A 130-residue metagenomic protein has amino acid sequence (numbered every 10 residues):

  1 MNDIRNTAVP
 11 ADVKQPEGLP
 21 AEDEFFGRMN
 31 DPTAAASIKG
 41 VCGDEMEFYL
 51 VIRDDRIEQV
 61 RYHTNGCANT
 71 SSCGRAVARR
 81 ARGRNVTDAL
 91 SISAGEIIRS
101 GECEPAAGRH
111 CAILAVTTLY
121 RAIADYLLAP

Functional and structural regions predicted by a protein language model:
N2-A35, E58, R84-P130: C-terminal binding/interaction regions
S37-V41: Short Gly/Pro-enriched turn/cap motifs at secondary-structure boundaries
D44-D54: Short beta-strand elements
D54-H63: Short, well-ordered strand-loop elements centered on a beta-strand within folded domains, enriched for acidic residues
T64-C73: Short, thiol/selenol-centered motifs that function as redox-active sites or metal-ligating centers
S72-D88: Iron-sulfur (Fe-S) cluster-binding segments and ferredoxin-like electron-carrier domains, especially [2Fe-2S]
